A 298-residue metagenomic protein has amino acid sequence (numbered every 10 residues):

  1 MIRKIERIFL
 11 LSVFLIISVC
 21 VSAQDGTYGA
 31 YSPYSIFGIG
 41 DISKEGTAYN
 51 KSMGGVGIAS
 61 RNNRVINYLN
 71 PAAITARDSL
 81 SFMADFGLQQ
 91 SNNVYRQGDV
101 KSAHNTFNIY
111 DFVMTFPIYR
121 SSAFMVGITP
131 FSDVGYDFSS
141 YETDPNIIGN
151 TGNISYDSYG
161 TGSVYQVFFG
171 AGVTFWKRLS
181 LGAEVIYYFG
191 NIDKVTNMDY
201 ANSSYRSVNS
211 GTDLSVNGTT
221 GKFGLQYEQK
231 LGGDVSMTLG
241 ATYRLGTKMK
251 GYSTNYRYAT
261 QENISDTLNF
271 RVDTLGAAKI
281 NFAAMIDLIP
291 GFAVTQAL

Functional and structural regions predicted by a protein language model:
M1-L10: Bacterial N-terminal signal peptides that target proteins for export
I8, A59-R61, V167: Short hydrophobic "helix-edge" motifs at membrane interfaces and signal-peptide entry regions
V13-I16: Repetitive helical segments and hydrophobic/amphipathic motifs
S18-C20: N-terminal signal peptide c-region/cleavage motif recognized by signal peptidases
A23-S132: N-terminal, post-signal peptide beta-strand-biased segments of exported outer-membrane/organellar beta-barrel and other
Q24-S52, P117-L298: Outer-membrane beta-barrel porins/channels
